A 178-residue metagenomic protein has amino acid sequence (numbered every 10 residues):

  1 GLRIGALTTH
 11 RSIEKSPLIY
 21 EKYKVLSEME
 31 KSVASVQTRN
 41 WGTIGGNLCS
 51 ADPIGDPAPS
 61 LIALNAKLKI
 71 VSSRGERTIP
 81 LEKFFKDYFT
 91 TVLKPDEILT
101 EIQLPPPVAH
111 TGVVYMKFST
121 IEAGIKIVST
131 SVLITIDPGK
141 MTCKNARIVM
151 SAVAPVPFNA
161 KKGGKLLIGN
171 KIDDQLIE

Functional and structural regions predicted by a protein language model:
G1-E178: C-terminal structural segment of proteins
